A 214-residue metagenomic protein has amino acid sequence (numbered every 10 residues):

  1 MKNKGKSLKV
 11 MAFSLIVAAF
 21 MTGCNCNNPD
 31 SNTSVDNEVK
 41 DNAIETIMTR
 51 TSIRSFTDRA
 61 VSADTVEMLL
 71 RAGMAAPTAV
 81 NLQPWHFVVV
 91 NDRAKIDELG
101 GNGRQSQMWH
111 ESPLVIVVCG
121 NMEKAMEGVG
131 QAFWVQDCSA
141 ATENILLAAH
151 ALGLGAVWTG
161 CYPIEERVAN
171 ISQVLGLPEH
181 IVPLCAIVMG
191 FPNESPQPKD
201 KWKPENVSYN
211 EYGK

Functional and structural regions predicted by a protein language model:
K2-A12, A19-K214: Acidic, surface-exposed loops and disordered segments
